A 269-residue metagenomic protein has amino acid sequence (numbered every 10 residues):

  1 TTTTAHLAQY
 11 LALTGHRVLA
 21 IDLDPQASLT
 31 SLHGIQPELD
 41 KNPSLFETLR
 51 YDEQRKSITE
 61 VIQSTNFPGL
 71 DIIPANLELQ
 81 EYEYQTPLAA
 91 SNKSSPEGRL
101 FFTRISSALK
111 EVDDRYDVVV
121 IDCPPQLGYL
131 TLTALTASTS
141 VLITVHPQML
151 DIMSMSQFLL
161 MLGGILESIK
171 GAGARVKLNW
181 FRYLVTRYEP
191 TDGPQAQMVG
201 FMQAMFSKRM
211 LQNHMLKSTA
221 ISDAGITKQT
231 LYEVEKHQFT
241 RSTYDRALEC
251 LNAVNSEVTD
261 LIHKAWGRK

Functional and structural regions predicted by a protein language model:
T1-K269: P-loop NTP-binding core
